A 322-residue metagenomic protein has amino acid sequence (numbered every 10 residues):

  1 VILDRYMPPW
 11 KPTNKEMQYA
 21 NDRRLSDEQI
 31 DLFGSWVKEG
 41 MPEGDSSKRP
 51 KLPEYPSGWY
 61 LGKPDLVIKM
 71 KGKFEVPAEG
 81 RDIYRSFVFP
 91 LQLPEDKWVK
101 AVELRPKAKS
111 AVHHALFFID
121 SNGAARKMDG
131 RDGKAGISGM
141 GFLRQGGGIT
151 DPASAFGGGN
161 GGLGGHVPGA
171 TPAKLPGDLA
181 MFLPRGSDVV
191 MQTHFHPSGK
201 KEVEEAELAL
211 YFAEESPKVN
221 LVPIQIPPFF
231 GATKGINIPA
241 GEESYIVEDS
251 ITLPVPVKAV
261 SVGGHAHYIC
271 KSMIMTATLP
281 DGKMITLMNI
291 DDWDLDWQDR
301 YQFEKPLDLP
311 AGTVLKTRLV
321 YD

Functional and structural regions predicted by a protein language model:
V1-Q92, G186-Q192: Aromatic- and Gly/Pro-enriched helix-to-coil junctions and flexible linker segments
G58-D322: His-enriched metal-coordination microenvironments in redox/metal-binding proteins
